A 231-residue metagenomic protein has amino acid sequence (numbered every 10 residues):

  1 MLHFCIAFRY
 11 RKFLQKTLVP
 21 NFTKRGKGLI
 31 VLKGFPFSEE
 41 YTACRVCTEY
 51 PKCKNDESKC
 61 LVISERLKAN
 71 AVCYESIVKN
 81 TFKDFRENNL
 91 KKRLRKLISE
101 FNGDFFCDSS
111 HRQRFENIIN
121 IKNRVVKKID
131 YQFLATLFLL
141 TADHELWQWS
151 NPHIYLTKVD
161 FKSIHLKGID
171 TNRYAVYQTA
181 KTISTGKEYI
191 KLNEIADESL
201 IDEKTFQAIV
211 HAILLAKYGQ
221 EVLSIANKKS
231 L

Functional and structural regions predicted by a protein language model:
M1-K167, Y189-L231: Extended, charge-biased low-complexity segments that typically form long amphipathic alpha-helices/coiled-coils
S184-E188: GHKL/Bergerat-fold ATPase module
